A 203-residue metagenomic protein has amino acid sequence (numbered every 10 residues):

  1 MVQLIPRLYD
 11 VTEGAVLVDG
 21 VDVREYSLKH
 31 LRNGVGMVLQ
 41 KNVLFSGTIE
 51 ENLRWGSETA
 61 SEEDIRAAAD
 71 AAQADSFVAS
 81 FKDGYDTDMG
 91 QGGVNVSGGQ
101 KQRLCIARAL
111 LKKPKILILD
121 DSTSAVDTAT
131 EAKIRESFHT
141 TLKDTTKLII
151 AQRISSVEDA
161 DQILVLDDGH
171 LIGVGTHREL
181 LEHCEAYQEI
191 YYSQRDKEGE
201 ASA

Functional and structural regions predicted by a protein language model:
I5-P6: Helix-to-loop junction immediately C-terminal to a conserved catalytic motif
E13-G20, E25, R32, E50-Q91 (+3 more regions): ABC ATPase nucleotide-binding domain helical subdomain, centered on the C-loop/LSGGQ "ABC signature"
K29, V35-L39, L148: ABC nucleotide-binding domain signature
R54, D120, D127, E131: ABC-family nucleotide-binding domains
E63, A71, S80-G84, D121 (+3 more regions): C-terminal portion of ABC ATPase nucleotide-binding domains
L111-K115, D144: A short, proline-enriched helix->beta-strand linker immediately N-terminal to the Walker B motif in ABC-type P-loop
T140-A151, V157: Conserved catalytic loops of ABC-family nucleotide-binding domains
